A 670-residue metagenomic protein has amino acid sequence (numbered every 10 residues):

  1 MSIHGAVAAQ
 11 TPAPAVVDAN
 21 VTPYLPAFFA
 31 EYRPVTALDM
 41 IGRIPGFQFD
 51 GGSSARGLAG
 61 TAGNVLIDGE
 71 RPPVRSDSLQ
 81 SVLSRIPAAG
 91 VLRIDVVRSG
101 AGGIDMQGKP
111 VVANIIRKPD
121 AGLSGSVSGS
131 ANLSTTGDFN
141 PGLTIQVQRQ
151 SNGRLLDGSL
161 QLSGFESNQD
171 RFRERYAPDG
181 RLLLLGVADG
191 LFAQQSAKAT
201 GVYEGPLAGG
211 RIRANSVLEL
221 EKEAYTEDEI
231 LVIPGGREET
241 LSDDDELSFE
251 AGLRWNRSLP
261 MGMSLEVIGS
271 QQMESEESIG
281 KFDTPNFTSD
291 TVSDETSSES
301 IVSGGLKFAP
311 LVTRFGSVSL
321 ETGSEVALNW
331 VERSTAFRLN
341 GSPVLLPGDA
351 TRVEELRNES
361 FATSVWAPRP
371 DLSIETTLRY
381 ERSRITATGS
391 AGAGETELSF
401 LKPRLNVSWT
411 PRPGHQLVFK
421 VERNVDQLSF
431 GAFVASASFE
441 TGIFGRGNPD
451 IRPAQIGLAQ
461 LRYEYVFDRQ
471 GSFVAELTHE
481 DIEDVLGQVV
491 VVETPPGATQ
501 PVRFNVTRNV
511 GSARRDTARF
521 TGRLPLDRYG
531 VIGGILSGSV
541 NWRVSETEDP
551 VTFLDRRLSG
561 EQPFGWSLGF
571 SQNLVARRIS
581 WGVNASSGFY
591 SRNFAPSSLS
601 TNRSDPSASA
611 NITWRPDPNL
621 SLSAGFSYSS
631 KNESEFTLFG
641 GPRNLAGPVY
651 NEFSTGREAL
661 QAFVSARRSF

Functional and structural regions predicted by a protein language model:
A13-V17, L38-R75, S99-G103, V112: Extracytoplasmic beta-strand/coil segments of soluble accessory domains associated with Gram-negative outer-membrane
A37-M40, S81-V82, M106-G129, L143: N-terminal periplasmic accessory domains that precede and gate Gram-negative outer-membrane beta-barrel machines
R71-R98, I145, G201: Short acidic/polar hinge/loop motifs at secondary-structure boundaries that mediate gating or recognition
Q146, V540-S545, L558-P616, S629-R643: C-terminal beta-barrel architecture of Gram-negative outer-membrane proteins
K198-E223, S242-G394, T410, V474-A475 (+1 more regions): Face-selective signature of the C-terminal outer-membrane beta-barrel domain
E250, I301-G305, D349, E359 (+6 more regions): Outer membrane beta-barrel strand-and-loop segments of large Gram-negative receptors, especially TonB-dependent
S275, W330, R384, E395 (+4 more regions): Surface-exposed extracellular loop regions of Gram-negative outer-membrane beta-barrel proteins, predominantly
I612-F670: C-terminal beta-signal and adjacent terminal beta-strands/loops of Gram-negative outer-membrane beta-barrel proteins
